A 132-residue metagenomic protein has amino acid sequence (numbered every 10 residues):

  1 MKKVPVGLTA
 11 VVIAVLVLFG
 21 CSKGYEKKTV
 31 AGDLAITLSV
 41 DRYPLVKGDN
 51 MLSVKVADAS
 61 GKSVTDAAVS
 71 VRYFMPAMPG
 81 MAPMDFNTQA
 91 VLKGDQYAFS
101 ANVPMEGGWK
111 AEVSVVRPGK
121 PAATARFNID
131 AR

Functional and structural regions predicted by a protein language model:
M1-F19: Sec-dependent bacterial lipoprotein signal peptides
C21-R132: Contiguous segments within soluble domain cores/interaction surfaces
